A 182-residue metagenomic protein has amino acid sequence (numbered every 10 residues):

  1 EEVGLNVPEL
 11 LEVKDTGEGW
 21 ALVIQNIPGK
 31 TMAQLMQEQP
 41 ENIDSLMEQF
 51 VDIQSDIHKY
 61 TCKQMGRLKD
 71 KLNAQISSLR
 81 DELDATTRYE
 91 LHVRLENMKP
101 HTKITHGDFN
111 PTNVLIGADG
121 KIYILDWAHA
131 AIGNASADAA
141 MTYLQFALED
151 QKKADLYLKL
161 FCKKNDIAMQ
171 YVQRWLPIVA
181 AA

Functional and structural regions predicted by a protein language model:
E1-G66, S77-L83, K99: ATP-binding pocket architecture of kinase catalytic cores
K59-G107, G117-A118, Y123: An alpha-helical support segment within catalytic cores of ATP-dependent transferases
T102, A135-A137: Activation segment/activation loop of eukaryotic-type protein kinase catalytic domains
T112-N113: Conserved protein-kinase catalytic-loop position immediately C-terminal to the HRD catalytic Asp
D126-A130: Activation of the activation-loop gatekeeper triad in protein kinase-fold domains
A137-I167, P177-A182: Active-site activation/catalytic loop segments of kinase-like enzymes and analogous catalytic loops in related
R174: Active-site-adjacent helix/loop segment of glycosyltransferases that harbors family-specific signature motifs
